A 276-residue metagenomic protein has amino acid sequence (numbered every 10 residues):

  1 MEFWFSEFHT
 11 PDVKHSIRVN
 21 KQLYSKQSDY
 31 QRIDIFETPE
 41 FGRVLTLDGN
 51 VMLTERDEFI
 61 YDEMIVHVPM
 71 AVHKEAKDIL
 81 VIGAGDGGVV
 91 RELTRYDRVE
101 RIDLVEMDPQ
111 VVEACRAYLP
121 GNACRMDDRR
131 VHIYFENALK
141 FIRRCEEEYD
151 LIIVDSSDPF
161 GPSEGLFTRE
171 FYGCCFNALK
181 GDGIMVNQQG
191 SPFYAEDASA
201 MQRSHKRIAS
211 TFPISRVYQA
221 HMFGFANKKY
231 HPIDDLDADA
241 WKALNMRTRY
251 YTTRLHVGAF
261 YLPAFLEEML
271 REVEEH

Functional and structural regions predicted by a protein language model:
M1-D34, M222-H276: SAM/dcSAM-binding transferase cores
E2-F5, S28, L53-D182, Y194-S199 (+1 more regions): The AdoMet/dcAdoMet-binding core of the Class I SAM-like
I33-F41: N-terminal glycine-rich anion-binding loops that anchor highly charged ligand groups
P39, N137, N245: Residues at the C-termini of beta-strands that transition into short coil/loop
T46-L47: A general beta-strand register signal
S163-I233: C-terminal substrate-binding/active-site "lid" region of AdoMet-derived donor-dependent transferases
